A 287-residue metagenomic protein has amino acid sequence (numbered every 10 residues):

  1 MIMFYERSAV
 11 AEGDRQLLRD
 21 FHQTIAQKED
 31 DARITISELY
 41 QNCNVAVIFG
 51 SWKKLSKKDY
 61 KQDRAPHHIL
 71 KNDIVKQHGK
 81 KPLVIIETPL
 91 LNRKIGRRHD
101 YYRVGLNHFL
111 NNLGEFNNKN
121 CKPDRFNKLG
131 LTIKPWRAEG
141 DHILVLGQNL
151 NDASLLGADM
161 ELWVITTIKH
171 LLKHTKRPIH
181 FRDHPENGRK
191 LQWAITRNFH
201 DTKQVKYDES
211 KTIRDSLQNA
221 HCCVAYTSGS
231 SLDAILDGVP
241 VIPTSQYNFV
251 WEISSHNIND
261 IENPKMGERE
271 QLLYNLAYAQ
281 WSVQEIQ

Functional and structural regions predicted by a protein language model:
M1-K53, N151-D152: N-terminal pre-catalytic "stem/leader" segment of glycosyltransferase-like enzymes
F4-S8, F49-W52, I86-L90, G140-D152 (+2 more regions): Short loop/turn segments at strand-loop or loop-helix junctions that form parts of catalytic or ligand-binding pockets
Y5-S8, T167-E209: Catalytic donor nucleotide-activated moiety binding site of glycosyltransferases and closely related
D14-I25, Y60-N72, D159-H170: Well-ordered, non-membrane alpha-helical segments in soluble/globular domains
T35-L70, V75-K76, C223-Y226: Short, well-ordered secondary-structure micro-motifs within conserved domains or adaptor modules
L55, S210-S255: A donor-sugar binding/catalytic signature common to diverse glycosyltransferases and related nucleotide-sugar
G96-G140, W251-Q287: Leloir-type glycosyltransferase catalytic cores
K134-R189, L273-Q284: Active-site donor-nucleotide binding/catalytic segment of nucleotide-sugar enzymes
